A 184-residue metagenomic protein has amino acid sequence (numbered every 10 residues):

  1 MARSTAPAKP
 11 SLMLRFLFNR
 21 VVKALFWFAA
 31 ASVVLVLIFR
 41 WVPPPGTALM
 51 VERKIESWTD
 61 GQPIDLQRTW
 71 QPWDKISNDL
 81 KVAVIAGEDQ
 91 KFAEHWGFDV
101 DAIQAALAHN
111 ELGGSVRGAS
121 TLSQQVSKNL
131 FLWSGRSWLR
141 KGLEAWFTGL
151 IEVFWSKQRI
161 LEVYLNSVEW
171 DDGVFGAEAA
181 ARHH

Functional and structural regions predicted by a protein language model:
A2-H184: Juxtamembrane regions of bacterial inner-membrane/periplasmic proteins, predominantly the peptidoglycan biogenesis
